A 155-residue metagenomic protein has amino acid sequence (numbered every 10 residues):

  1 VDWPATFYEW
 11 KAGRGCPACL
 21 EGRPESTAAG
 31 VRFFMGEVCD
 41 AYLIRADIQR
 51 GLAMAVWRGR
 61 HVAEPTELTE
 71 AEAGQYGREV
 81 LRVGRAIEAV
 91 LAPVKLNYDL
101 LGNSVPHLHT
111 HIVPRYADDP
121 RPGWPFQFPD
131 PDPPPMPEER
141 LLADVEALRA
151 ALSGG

Functional and structural regions predicted by a protein language model:
V1-V56, R60: Active-site microenvironments that recognize anionic phosphate/pyrophosphate groups
W3-R14, A18, Y116-G155: C-terminal helix-cap and adjacent tail motif
F34-G36, D40-A41, P65, G74-V80: Short, well-structured hydrophobic secondary-structure segments
R45-I48, P114-D118: Short glycine-enriched loops at secondary-structure junctions
M54-G77, P129-P137: Short histidine-centered catalytic/ligand-binding loop motif
T69-V90, E139-L142: Long, well-ordered alpha-helical scaffolding segments within enzyme catalytic domains, especially pronounced
L91-S104: A short glycine-rich, hydrophobically flanked beta-strand micro-motif that places a catalytic Asp/Glu for divalent metal
N103-Y116: Histidine-centered catalytic micro-motifs
